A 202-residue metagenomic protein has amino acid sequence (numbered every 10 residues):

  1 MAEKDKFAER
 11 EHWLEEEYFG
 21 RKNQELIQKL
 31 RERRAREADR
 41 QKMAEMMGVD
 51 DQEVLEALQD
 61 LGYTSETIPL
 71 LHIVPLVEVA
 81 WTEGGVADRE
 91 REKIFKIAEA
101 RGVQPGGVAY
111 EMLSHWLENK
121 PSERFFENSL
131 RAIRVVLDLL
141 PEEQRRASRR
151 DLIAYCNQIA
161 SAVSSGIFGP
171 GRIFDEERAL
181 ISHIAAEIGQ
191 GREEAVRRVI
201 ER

Functional and structural regions predicted by a protein language model:
A2-V79, G85-R202: Small-residue-enriched hydrophobic alpha-helices in membranes
